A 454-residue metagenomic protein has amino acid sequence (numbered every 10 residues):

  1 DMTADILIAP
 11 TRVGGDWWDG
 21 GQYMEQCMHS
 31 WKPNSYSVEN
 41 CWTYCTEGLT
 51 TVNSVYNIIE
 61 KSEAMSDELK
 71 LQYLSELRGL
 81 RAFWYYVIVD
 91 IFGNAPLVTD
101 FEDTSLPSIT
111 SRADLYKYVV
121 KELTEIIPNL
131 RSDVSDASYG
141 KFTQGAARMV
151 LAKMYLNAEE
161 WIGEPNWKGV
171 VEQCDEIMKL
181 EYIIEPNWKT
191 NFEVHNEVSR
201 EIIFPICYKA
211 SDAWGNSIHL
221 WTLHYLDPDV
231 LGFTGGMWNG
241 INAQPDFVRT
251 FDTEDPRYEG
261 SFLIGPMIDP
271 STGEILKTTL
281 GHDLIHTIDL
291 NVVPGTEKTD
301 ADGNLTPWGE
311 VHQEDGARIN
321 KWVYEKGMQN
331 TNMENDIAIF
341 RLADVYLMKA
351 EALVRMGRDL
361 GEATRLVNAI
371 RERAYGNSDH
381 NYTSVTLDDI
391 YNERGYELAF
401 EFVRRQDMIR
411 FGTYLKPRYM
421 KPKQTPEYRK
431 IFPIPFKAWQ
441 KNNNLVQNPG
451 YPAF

Functional and structural regions predicted by a protein language model:
D1-G15, E39, S54, L97 (+3 more regions): Acidic, glycine-rich segments characteristic of secretory precursors and extracytoplasmic regions
D1-G21, L123-I127, K141-E297: An aromatic- and glycine-enriched ligand-binding surface/loop that stacks and positions planar moieties
W17, C45-G48, R112, Y118 (+5 more regions): Long, intrinsically disordered, low-complexity segments
W17-F92, L106-D114, L123-A137, A317 (+3 more regions): Conserved, well-structured interaction surfaces
V87-P96, V134, N157-E164, R355-R358: Short coil/turn linking the two alpha-helices of tandem helical-hairpin repeats
I264, I268-N368: C-terminal substrate/ligand-recognition segments
